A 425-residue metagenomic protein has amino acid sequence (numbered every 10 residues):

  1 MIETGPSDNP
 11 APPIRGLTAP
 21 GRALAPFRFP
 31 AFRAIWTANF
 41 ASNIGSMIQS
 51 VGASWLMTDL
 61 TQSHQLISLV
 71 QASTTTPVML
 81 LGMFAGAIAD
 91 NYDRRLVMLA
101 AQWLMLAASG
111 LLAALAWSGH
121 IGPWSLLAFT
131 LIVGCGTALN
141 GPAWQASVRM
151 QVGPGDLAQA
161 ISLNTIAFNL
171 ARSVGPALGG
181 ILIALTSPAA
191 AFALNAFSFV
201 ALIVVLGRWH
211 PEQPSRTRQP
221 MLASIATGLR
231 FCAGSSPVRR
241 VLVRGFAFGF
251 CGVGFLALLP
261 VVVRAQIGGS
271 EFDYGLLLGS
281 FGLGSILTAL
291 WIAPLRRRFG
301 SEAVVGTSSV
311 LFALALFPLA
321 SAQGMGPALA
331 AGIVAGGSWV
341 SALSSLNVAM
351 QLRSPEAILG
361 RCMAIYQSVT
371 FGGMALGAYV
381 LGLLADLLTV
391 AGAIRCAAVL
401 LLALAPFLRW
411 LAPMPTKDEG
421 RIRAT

Functional and structural regions predicted by a protein language model:
M1-A25, L411-T425: Intrinsic disorder in cytosolic terminal tails and internal cytosolic loops of multi-pass membrane transporters
P10-A31, Q213-I225: Short, membrane-interfacial amphipathic segments enriched in basic
L17-T76, G234-F281: Helix-loop boundary and gating motifs at the non-cytosolic
L24-P30, A116-H120, L229-S235, P318-S321 (+1 more regions): Helix-boundary and loop/linker segments of multi-pass membrane transporters
A34-S50, S73-A87, D93-A108, S125-I183 (+4 more regions): Substrate-agnostic recognition of the 12-TM MFS/MFS-like secondary transporter fold
S54-L60, A113-S118, V174-L194, A265-Q266 (+1 more regions): Transmembrane alpha-helix termini and helix-breaking/packing motifs in multi-pass membrane transporters
V70, L80-F84, N91, V97 (+6 more regions): C-terminal transmembrane bundle of multi-pass solute transporters/carriers
A146, M150, P188, F192-M221 (+1 more regions): Helix-loop junctions on the cytosolic side of multi-pass membrane transporters, especially the intracellular loop
